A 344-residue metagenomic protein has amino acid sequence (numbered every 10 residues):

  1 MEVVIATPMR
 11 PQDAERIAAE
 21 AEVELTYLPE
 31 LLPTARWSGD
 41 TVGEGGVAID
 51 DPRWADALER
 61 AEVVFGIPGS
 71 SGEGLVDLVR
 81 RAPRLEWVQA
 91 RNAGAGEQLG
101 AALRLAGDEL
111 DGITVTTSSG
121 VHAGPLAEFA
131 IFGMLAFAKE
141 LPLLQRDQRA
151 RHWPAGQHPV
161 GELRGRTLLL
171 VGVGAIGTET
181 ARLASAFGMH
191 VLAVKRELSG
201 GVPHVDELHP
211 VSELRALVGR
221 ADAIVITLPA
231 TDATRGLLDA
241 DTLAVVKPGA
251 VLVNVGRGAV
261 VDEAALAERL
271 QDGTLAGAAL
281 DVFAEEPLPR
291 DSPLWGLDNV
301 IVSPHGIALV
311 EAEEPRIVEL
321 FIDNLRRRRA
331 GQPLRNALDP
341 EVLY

Functional and structural regions predicted by a protein language model:
M1-S71: N-terminal glycine-/charge-rich "phosphate-binding" loop or analogous flexible N-terminal tail
E30-T34, A186-P203: NAD(P)-binding Rossmann-fold cofactor-contacting core
E62-Q145, V160: Phosphate/diphosphate ligand-binding glycine-rich loop within oxidoreductases
V76-R84, A101-L110, L243-P248, R269-T274 (+1 more regions): Short, conserved loop/helix-junction motifs that constitute active-site signature segments in enzyme catalytic cores
G107, T114, Q145-E179: Glycine-rich NAD(P)-binding loop of Rossmann-like domains
A127-L143, A186-M189, E319-Q332: Oxidoreductase and adenylate-handling cofactor-binding alpha/beta cores
R196-P293: Rossmann-like adenosine-cofactor binding region
G249, V255-Y344: Rossmann-like dinucleotide-binding domain for NAD(H)/NADP(H)
